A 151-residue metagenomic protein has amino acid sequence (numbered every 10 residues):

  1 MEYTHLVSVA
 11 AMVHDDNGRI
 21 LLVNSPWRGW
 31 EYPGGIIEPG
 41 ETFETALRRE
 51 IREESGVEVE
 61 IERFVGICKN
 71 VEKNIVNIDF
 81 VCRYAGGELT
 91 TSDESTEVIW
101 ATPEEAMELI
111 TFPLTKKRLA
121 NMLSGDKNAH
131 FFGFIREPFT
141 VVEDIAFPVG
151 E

Functional and structural regions predicted by a protein language model:
M1-I20: Conserved N-terminal beta-strand and adjoining loop/helix that marks the start of the Nudix/MutT-like hydrolase domain
Y3-H5, E72-N74, S92-S95: A generic structural micro-feature
S8-V9, T42, T96: Short loop/turn microsegments at loop-to-beta-strand junctions
V13-H14, L22, C82, W100: Conserved hydrophobic "DFG−1" position in protein kinase catalytic cores
D15-E53, F147-E151: Conserved Nudix-box catalytic region and its N-terminal flanking loop in Nudix hydrolases and closely related
W30, T96-E151: Nudix hydrolase/Nudix homology domain
E58-G66: A short coil-to-beta-strand element that immediately follows conserved catalytic motifs
K69-L89, I99, P103, K117-N121 (+1 more regions): Active-site-adjacent beta-strand/loop module that shapes the phosphate/pyrophosphate-binding cleft
